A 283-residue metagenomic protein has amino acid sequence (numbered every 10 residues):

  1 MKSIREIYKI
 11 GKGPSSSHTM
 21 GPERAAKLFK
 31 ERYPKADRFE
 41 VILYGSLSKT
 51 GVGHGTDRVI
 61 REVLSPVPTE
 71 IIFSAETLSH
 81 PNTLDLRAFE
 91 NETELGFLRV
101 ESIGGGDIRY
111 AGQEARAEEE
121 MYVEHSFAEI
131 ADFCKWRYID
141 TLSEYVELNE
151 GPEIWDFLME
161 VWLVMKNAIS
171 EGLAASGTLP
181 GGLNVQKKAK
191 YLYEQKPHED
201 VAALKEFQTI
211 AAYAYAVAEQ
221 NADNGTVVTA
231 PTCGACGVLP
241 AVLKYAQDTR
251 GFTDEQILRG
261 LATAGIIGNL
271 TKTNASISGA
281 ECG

Functional and structural regions predicted by a protein language model:
K2-K12, E23-G45, G53-H54, H80-N82 (+4 more regions): Non-transmembrane, aqueous-exposed alpha-helical and coiled segments at domain scale
Y8-L28, N224-V242, E281-G283: Conserved phosphate/anionic-ligand binding catalytic regions in large, soluble enzymes, centered on
P14, T50, I103: Glycine-rich phosphate/pyrophosphate-binding beta-alpha loops
R38-F73, P81, R259-G283: A structural-propensity feature for long, helix-poor, extended segments
V63, T69-E199, Q208-T209: C-terminal regulatory domains involved in ligand/effector binding and gene-expression control
D156, L163-A280: Accessory "access/gating" subregions that flank catalytic or transport cores
